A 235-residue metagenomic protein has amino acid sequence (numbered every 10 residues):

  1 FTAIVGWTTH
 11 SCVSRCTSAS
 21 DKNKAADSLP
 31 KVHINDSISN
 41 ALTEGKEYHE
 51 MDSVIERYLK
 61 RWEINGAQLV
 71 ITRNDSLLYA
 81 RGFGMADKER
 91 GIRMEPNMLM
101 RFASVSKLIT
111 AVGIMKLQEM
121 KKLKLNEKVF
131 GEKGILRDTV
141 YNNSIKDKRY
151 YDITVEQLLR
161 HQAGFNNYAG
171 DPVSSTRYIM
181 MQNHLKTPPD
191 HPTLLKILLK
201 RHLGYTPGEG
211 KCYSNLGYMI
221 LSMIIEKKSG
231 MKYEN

Functional and structural regions predicted by a protein language model:
F1-K31: Bacterial Sec-dependent N-terminal signal peptides
L29-N40: Acidic/histidine-rich, surface-exposed loop or edge segments in extracytoplasmic proteins
L42-M100, K122, D138, K196: Short, conserved catalytic-motif segment at the N-terminal edge
T43-E50, R61-E63, M94-N97, R101-S106 (+6 more regions): Extracytoplasmic/periplasmic, Sec-exported soluble proteins
Y48, D52-E56, Q68, A111 (+5 more regions): Extracytoplasmic/secreted envelope proteins and their assembly/folding machinery, especially bacterial periplasmic
I55, D75, L99-V129, Y218-E226: Active-site SXXK
R101-S104, E119-G170, K200-H202, K227-N235: Active-site helix/loop module of the DD-peptidase/beta-lactamase fold, centered on the serine-lysine SxxK catalytic
I145-D147, N167-N235: Catalytic-site signature segments of enzymes, centered on catalytic residues
